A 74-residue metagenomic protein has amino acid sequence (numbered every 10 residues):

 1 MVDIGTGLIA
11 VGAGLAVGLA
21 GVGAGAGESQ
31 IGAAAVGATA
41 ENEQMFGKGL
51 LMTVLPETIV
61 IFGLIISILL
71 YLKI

Functional and structural regions predicted by a protein language model:
M1-I74: Hydrophobic, small-residue-rich transmembrane alpha-helices and their short perimembrane loops in multi-pass membrane
